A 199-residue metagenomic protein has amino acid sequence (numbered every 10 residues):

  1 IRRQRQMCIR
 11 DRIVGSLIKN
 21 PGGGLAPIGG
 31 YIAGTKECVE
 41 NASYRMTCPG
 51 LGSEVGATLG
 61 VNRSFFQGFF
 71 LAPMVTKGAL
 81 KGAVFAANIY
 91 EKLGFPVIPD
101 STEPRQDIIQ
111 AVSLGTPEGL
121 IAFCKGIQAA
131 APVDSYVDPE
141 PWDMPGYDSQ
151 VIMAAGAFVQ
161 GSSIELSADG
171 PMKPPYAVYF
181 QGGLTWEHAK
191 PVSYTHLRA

Functional and structural regions predicted by a protein language model:
I1-R5, I9, H196-A199: Single conserved hydrophobic/aromatic residue that forms the stacking wall/gate of nucleotide- or nucleobase-binding
Q6, R10-I13, Q181-W186: Short N-terminal secondary-structure initiator segments
R12-G119, R198: Active-site C-terminal subdomain of aminotransferase-like
E91-L197: Conserved C-terminal alpha-helix-loop-beta "cap" of PLP-dependent enzymes that closes/shapes the active-site mouth
